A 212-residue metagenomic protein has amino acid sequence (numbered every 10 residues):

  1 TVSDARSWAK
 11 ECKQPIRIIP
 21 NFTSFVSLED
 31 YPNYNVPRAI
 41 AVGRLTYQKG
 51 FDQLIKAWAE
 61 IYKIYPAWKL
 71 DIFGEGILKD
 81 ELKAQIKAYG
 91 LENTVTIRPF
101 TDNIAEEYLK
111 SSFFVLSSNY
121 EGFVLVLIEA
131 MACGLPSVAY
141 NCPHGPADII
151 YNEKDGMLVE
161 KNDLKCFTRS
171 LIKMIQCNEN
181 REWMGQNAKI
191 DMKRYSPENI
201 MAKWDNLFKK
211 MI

Functional and structural regions predicted by a protein language model:
T1-S27: Donor nucleotide-sugar binding/catalytic pocket of nucleotide-sugar-dependent glycosyltransferases
P37, A41-E60, L70-I72, I77-K83 (+1 more regions): A conserved mid-protein helix/loop that constitutes part of the nucleotide-sugar donor-binding site
F100, N119: Aromatic "clamp/platform" in nucleotide-sugar-dependent glycosyltransferases that forms part of the donor/acceptor
A105, S112, G134: A short alpha->beta transition loop at the rim of the catalytic pocket in nucleotide-sugar-dependent
E129, N141-E153, M157-L158: Short acidic/histidine- and often glycine-rich active-site loop of Leloir-type glycosyltransferases that engages
P136-Y140: Short hydrophobic beta-strand element within catalytic cores of glycosyltransferases and related nucleotide-activated
Y151-E153, M157-L164, K173-N178: Conserved acidic donor-binding segment of nucleotide-sugar-dependent glycosyltransferases
C166, K173, N180-R194, K203-N206: A short, well-ordered alpha-helix in the C-terminal region of glycosyltransferases
